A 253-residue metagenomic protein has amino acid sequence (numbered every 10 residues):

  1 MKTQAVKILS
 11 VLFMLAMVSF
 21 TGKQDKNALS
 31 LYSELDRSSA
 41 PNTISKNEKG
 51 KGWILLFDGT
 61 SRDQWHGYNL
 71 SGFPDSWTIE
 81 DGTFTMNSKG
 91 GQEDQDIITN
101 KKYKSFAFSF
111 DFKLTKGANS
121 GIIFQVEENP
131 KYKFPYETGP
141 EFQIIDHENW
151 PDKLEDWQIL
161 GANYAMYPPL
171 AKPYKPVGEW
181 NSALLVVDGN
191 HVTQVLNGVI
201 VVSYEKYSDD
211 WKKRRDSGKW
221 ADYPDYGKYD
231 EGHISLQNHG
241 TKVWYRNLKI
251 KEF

Functional and structural regions predicted by a protein language model:
M1-D25: Bacterial Sec-dependent N-terminal signal peptides
T21-F253: Carbohydrate-interacting regions of secretory-pathway proteins
